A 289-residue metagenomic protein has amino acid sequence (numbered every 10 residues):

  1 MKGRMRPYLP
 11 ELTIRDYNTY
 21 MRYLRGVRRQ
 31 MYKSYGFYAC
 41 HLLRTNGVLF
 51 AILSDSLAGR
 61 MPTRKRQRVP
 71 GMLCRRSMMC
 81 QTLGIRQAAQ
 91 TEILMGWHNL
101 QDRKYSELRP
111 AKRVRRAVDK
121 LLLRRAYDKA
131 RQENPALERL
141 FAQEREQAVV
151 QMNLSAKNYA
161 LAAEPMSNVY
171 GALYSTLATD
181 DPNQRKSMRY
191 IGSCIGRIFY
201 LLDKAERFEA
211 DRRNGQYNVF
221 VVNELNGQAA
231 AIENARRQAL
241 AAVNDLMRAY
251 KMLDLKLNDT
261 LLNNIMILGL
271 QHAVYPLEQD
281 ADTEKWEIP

Functional and structural regions predicted by a protein language model:
M1-Y190, R197, L201-A239, N244-N258 (+5 more regions): Acidic catalytic motifs of isoprenoid enzymes
